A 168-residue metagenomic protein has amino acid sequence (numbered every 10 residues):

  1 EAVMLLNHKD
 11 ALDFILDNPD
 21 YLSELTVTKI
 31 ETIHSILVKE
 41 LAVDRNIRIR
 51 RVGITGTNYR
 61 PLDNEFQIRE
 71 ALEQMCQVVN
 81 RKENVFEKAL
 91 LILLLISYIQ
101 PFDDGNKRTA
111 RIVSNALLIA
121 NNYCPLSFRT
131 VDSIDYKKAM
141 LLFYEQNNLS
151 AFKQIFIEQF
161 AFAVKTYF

Functional and structural regions predicted by a protein language model:
E1-F168: FIC/Doc superfamily catalytic core
